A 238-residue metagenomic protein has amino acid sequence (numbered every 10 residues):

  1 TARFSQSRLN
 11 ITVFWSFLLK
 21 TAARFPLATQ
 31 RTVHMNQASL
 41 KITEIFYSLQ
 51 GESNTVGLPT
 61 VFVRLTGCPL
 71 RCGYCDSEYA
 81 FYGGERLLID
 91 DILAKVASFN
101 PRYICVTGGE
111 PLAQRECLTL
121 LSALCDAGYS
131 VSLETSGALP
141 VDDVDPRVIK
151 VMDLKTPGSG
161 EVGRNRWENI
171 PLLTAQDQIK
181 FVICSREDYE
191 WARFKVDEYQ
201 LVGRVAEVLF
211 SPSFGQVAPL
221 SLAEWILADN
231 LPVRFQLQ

Functional and structural regions predicted by a protein language model:
T1-A2, A23: Low-complexity, intrinsically disordered tandem-repeat tracts enriched in small residues
R8-N10, L19: Intrinsic low-complexity, disordered N-terminal segments enriched in polar/charged/small residues
A38-R71: N-terminal pre-triad scaffold of radical SAM enzymes
L40, P59-T60, L70-I149: Conserved Radical SAM active-site core
L112-Q238: Conserved AdoMet/S-adenosylmethionine-binding subsite of the radical SAM
